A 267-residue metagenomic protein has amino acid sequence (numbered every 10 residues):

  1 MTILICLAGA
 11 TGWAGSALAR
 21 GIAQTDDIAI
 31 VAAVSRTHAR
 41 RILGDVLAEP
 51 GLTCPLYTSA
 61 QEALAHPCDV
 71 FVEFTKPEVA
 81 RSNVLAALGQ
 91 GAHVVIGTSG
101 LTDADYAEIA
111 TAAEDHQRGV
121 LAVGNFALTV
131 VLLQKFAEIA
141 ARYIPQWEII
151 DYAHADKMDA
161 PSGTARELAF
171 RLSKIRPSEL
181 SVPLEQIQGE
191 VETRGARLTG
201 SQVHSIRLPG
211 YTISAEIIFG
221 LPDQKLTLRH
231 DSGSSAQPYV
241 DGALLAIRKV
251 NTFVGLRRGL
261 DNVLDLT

Functional and structural regions predicted by a protein language model:
M1-I5: Extreme N-terminal starter segment of soluble prokaryotic enzymes
C6-A8, W13-A65, P145-T267: C-terminal substrate-binding/catalytic lobe of Rossmann-fold NAD(P)-dependent oxidoreductases
Q24, A65, G89-G91, D115 (+1 more regions): Residues at the C-terminal ends
I30, L56, V94-V95, G119-V120: Hydrophobic beta-strand scaffold residues
A60-E62, H66-G89, G100-D105: Beta-loop-alpha module in the N-terminal Rossmann-like domain of NAD(P)-dependent dehydrogenases, especially those
L85, Q90, T98-V120, F136: Rossmann-fold NAD(P)-binding glycine/threonine-rich loop
L132-I144, A160: Rossmann-like NAD(P)H-binding beta-loop-alpha module
